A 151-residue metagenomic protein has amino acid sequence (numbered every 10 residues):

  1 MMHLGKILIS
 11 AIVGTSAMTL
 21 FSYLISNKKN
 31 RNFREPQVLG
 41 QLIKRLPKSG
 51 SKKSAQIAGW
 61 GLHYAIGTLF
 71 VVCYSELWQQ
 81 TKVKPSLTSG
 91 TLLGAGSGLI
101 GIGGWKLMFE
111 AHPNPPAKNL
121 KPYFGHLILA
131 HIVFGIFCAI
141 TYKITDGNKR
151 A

Functional and structural regions predicted by a protein language model:
M1-A151: Short amphipathic, positively biased membrane-proximal segments that drive organelle/inner-membrane targeting
